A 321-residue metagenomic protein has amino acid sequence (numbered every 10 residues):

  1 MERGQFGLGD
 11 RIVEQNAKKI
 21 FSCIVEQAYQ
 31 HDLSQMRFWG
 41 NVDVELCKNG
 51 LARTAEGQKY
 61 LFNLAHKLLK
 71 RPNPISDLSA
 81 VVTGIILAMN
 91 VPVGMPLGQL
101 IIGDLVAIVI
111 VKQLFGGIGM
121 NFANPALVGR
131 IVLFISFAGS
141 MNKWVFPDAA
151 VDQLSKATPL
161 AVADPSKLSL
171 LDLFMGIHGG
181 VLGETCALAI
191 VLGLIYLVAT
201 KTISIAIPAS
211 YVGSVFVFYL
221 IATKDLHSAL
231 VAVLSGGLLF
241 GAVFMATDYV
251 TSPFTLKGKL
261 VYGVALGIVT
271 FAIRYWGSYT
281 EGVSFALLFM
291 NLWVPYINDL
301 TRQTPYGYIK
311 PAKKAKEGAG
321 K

Functional and structural regions predicted by a protein language model:
F21, A28-Y60, G320: N-terminal signal-anchor module of multipass membrane proteins
K48, R53-I86: Membrane helical hairpin/interfacial module
R53-A55, G94-I102, H178-T185, H227-L238: Structural signature of hydrophobic alpha-helical transmembrane segments
K59, A80-A88, D104-V111, A189-Y196 (+3 more regions): Hydrophobic, membrane-inserted alpha-helices
K59-P72, I108-G119, L192-T200, F244-S252: C-terminal ends of transmembrane helices
I75-A149: Membrane-interface helix-loop-helix junctions at boundaries between adjacent transmembrane segments
G119-V191: Long hydrophobic alpha-helical segments that form multi-pass transmembrane helix bundles in integral membrane proteins
F122-A126, P208, L230-L238, K259-V261 (+1 more regions): Loop-to-transmembrane alpha-helix initiation sites
